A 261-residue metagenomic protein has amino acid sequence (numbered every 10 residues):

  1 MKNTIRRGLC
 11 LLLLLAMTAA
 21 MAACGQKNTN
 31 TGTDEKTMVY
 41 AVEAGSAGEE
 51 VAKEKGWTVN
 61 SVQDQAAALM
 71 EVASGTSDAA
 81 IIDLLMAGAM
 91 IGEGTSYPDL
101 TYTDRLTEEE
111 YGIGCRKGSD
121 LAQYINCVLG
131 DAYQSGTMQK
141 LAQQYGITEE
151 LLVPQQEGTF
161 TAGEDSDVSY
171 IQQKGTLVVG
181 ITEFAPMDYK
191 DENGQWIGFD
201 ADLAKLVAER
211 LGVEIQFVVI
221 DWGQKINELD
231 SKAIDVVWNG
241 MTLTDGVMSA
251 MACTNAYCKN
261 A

Functional and structural regions predicted by a protein language model:
M1-L9: Bacterial N-terminal signal peptides that target proteins for export
G8-M17: Sec-dependent N-terminal signal peptides
A19-A23: C-terminal motif of bacterial Sec signal peptides marking the signal peptidase cleavage site
Q26-T37, G45-S119: Ordered, small/hydrophobic-rich secondary-structure cores
K27, S46, G88, T107-G158 (+1 more regions): Extended ligand-binding regions for polar small-molecule ligands
N28-T33, M86-E108, C115, K205 (+2 more regions): Acidic, polar ligand-binding/catalytic clefts
G32, V42, E50, K55-Q65 (+6 more regions): Extracytoplasmic small-molecule ligand-binding "clamshell" domains of the periplasmic binding protein/Venus flytrap
